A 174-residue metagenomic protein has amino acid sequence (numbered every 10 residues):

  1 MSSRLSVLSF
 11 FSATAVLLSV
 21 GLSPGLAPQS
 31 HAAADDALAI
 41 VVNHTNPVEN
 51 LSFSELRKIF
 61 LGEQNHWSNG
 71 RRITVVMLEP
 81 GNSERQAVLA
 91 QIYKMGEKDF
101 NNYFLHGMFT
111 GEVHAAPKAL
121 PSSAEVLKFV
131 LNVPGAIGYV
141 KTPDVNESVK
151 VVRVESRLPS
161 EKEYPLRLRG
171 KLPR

Functional and structural regions predicted by a protein language model:
M1-V7: N-terminal secretory signal peptides that target proteins for export/translocation
L5, T14, L18, G135 (+1 more regions): Residue-level marker of intrinsically disordered, low-complexity segments enriched for small/polar residues
L8-S9, K58: Short non-domain terminal segments
S9-G25: Bacterial N-terminal signal peptides
H31-R174: Exported/periplasmic ABC-transporter solute-binding proteins
